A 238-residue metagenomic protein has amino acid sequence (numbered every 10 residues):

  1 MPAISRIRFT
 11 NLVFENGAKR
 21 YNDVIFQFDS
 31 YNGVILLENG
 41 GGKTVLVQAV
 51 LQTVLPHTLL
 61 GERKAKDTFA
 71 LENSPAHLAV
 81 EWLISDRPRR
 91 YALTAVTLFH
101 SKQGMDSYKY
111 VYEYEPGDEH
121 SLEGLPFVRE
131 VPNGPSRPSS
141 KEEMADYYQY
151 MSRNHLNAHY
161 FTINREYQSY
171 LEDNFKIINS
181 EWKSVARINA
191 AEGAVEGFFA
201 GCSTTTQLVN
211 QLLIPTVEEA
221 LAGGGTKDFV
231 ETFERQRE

Functional and structural regions predicted by a protein language model:
M1-R137, E142: Extreme N-terminal "head/tail" segments of very large remodeling/mechanoenzyme assemblies
E142-E238: Extended, Lys/Glu-rich alpha-helical coiled-coil stalks
